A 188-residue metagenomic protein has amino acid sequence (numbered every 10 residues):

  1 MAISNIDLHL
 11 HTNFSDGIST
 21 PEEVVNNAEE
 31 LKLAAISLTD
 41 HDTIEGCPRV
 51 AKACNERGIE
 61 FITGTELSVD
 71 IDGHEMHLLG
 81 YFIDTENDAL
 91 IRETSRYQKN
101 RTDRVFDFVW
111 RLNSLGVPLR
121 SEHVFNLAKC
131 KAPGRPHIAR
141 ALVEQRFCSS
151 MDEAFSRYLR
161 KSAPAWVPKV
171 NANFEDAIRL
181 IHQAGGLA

Functional and structural regions predicted by a protein language model:
M1-H74, R157-P164, A172-L187: An N-terminally biased module of ancient metal coordination in phosphate/nucleic-acid-related enzymes
P48, F106-S114, R140-V143, R179: A broadly conserved amphipathic alpha-helix scaffold signal in soluble, globular proteins
E60, K129-C130: Short, structured active-site-proximal loop/turn typified by the sulfatase FGly-forming signature C/S-X-P-X-R
T65, F82-D84, G116: Generic hydrophobic/packing signal
D70-T102, S121, R140, E144-A163: Active-site gating loops and adjacent loop-to-helix segments of metal-dependent hydrolytic enzymes
K99-V124: Conserved phosphoryl-transfer catalytic core
F125, P133-A139: Glycine-rich, often acidic, oxyanion-interacting loops/wings at catalytic, nucleic-acid, or phospho-protein interfaces
